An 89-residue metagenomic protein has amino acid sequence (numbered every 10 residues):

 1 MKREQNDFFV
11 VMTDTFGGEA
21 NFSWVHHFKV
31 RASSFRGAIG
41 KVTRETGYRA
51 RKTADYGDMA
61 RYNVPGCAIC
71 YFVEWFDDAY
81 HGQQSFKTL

Functional and structural regions predicted by a protein language model:
K2-V25: Short aromatic-glycine-(Arg/Gly/Cys) micro-motifs in beta-strand/loop hairpins
D7-F9, K29, K41, S85: Ser/Thr- (and often Asn-) enriched beta-sheet segments in non-cytosolic proteins
M12-D14, H27, E45, M59-Y62: A generic structural signal for ordered secondary structure
T13-T15, R31-F35, C67, D78-A79: Generic structural motif
N21-R36: A short, exposed loop/beta-hairpin motif centered on an aromatic-Gly-Thr core
S33-G57: A short, charged, amphipathic alpha-helix used as a generic interaction element across diverse proteins
Y48-L89: Short, mixed-charge low-complexity intrinsically disordered segments
